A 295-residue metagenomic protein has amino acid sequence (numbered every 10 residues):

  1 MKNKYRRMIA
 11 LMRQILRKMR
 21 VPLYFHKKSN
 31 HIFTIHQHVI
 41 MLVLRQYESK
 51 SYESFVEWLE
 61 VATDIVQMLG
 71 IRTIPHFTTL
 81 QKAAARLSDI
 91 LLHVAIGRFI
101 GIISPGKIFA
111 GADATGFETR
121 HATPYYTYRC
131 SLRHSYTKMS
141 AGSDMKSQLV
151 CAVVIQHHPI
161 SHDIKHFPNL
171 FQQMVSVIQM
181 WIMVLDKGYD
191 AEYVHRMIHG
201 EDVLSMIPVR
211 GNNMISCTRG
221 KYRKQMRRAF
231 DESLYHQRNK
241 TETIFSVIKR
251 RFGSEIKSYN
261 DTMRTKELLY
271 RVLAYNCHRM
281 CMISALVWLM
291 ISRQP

Functional and structural regions predicted by a protein language model:
K2-Y47: Basic, short loop/linker segments at the boundary and entry of helix-turn-helix/winged-helix-like folds
M19, S161-K165, C217, R293: A short, polar/proline- and glycine-enriched secondary-structure boundary/capping micro-motif
K27-H36, S131, Y259-L268: Structural motif
N30, Y47, Q81-A83, L87-E201 (+1 more regions): Polybasic low-complexity intrinsically disordered regions
N30-A95: Short, positively charged, Gly/Tyr-enriched micro-motifs that form contact patches at catalytic or ligand/partner
T34-I40, H166, K240, I244 (+1 more regions): Catalytic-loop motifs flanking and including active-site residues across diverse enzymes
K187-S254: Helix-centered, glycine/charged polyanion-binding patches within enzymatic domains that contact phosphate-containing
D231-P295: Basic, amphipathic alpha-helical segments enriched in Lys/Arg and hydrophobic/aromatic residues
